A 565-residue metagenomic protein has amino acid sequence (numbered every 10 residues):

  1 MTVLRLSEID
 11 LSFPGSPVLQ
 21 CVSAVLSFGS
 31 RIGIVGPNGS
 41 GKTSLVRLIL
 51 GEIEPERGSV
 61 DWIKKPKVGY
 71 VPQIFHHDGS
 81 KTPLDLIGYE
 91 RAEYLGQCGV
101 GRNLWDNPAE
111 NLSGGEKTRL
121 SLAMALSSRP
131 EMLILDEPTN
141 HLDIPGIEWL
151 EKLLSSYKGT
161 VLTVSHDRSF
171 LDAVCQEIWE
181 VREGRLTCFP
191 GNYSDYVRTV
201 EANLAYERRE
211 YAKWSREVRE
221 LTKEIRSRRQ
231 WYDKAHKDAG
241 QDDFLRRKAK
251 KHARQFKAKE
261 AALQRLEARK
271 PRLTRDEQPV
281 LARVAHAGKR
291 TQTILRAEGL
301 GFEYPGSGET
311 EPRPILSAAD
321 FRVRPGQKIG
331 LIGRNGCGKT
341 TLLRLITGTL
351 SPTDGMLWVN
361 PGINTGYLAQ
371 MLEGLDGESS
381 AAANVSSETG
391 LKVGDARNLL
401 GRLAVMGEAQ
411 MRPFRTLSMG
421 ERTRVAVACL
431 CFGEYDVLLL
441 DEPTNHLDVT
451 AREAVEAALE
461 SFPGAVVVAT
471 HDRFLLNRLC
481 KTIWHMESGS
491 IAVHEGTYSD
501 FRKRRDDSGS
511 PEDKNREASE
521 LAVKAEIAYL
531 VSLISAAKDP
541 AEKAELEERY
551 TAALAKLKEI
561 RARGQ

Functional and structural regions predicted by a protein language model:
M1-E207, K289-Q565: ABC ATP-binding cassette signature C-motif
A205-P314, E548, K558-A562: Flexible nucleotide-interacting loop at or near the entrance of a catalytic core
